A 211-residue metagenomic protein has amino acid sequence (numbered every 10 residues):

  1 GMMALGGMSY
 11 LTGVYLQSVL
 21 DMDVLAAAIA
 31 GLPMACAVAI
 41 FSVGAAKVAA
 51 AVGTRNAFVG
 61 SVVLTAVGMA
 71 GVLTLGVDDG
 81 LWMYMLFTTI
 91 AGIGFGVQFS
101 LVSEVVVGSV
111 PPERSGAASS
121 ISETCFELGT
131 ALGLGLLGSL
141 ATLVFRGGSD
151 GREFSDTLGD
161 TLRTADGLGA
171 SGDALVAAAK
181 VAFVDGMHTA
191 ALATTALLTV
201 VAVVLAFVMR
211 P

Functional and structural regions predicted by a protein language model:
G1-F145, H188-T194, L198-V201, V208-R210: 12-transmembrane solute porter fold
D23, L143-T195: A membrane-interface helix-boundary motif in multi-pass transporters
